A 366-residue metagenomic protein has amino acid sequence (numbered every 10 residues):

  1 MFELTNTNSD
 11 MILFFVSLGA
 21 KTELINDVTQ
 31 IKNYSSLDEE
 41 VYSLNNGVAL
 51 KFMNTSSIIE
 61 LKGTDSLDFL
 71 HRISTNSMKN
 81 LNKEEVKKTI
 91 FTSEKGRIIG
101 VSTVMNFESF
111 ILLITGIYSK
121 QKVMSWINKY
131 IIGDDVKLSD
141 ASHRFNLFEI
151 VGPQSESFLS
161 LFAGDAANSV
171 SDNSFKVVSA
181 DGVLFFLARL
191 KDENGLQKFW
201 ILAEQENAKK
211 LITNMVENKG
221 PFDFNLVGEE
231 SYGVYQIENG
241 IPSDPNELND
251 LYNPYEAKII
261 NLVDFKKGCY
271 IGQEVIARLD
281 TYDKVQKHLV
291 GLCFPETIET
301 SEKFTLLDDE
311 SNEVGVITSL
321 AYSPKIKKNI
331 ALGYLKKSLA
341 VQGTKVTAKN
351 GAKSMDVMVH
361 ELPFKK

Functional and structural regions predicted by a protein language model:
M1-K88, T92-I99: Acidic, proline/glycine-enriched N-terminal capping motif
M1-M11, S102, Y235, N253 (+3 more regions): Glycine-rich, small/acidic residue-mixed loop/short-helix segments
F2-L37, V136-L289, E313: Glycine-rich, acidic
T64-D65, G116-Q121, P153-S155, E204-K209 (+1 more regions): Helix N-cap motif at beta-to-alpha junctions
S66-N106, P153-D192: A glycine-rich (often HGG/GG-containing) alpha/beta subdomain
I73, W126-K129, L161-G164, K209-P221 (+2 more regions): Short amphipathic alpha-helices in soluble, non-transmembrane regions that often serve as interface/regulatory elements
T103, I114-K122, W126-S139: A generic, well-ordered mixed alpha/beta core segment in the N-terminal half of proteins
I111-L113, Q197-A203, K327-K336: A generic structural motif
